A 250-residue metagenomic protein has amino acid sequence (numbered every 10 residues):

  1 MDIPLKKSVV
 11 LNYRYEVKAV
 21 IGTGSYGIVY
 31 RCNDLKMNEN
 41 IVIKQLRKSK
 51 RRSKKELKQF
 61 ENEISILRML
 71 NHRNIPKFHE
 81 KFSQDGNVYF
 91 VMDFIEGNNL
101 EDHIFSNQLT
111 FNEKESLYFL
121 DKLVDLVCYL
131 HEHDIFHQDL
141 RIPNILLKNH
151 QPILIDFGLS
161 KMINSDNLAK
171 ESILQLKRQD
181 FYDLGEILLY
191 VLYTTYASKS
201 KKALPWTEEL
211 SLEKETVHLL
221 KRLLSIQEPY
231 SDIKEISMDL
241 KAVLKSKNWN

Functional and structural regions predicted by a protein language model:
I28: Conserved N-lobe ATP-binding subsite of Hanks-type protein kinase domains, especially the beta3 VAIK lysine
L35-K55: ATP-binding glycine-rich loop module of kinase domains
F60-S65: Regulatory alphaC helix of protein kinase catalytic domains
K81: Activation-segment/catalytic-loop signature of the eukaryotic protein kinase fold
D85-N99, H103: Conserved short submotifs of the Hanks-type protein kinase catalytic core that shape the nucleotide-binding pocket
F119-L120: Activation segment signature within eukaryotic-like protein kinase domains
L130-L147: Catalytic-loop of the protein kinase fold
L159-H218: C-lobe/activation-segment region of protein kinase-like
